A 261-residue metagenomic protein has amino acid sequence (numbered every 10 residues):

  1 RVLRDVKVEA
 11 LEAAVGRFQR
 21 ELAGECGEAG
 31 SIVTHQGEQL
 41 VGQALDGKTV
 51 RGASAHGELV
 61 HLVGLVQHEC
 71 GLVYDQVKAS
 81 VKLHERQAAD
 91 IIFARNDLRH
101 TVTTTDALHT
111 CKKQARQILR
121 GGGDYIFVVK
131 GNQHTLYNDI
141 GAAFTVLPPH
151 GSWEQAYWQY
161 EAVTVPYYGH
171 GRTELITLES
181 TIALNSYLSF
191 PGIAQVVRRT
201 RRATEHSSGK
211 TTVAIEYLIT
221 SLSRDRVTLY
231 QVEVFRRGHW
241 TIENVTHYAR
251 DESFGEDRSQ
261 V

Functional and structural regions predicted by a protein language model:
R1, A44-K48, G71, A89 (+4 more regions): Short, conserved catalytic/metal-binding motifs centered on acidic residues
R1-H56, G122: Active-site- or DNA-interface-adjacent structural scaffold in DNA-acting proteins
R1-R17, T105-C111, I118, G255 (+1 more regions): Short, positively charged, Gly/Tyr-enriched micro-motifs that form contact patches at catalytic or ligand/partner
V2, V41, V73-L83, R99-T105 (+1 more regions): Flexible, glycine/proline-enriched loop segments at strand-loop-helix junctions that form or flank small-ligand binding
S54-H100: Electropositive, glycine- and tryptophan-enriched low-complexity nucleic-acid-binding patches
R86, D90-K130: Domain-level cores of phosphate- or acyl-group-handling catalytic modules
F127-R237: An anionic, glycine-rich sequence signature occurring as long contiguous blocks
R226-Q260: Short amphipathic alpha-helical "interface-anchor" segments enriched in bulky aromatics
